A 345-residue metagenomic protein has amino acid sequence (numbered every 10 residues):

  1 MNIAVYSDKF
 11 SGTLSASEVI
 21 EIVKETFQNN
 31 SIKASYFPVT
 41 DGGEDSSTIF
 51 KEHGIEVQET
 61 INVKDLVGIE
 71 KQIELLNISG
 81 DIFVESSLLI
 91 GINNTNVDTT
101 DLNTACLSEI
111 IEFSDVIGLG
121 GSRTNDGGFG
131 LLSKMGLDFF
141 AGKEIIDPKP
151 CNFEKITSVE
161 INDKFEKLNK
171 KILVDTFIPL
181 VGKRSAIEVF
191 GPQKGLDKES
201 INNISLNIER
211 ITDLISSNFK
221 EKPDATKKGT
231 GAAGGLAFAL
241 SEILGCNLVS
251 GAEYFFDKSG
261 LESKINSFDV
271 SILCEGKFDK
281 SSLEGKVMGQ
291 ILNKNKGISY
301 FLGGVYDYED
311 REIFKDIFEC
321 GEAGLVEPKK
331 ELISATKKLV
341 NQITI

Functional and structural regions predicted by a protein language model:
N2-L119, R123-I345: N-terminal loops that bind phosphate or other acidic moieties and the adjacent beta-alpha structural core
